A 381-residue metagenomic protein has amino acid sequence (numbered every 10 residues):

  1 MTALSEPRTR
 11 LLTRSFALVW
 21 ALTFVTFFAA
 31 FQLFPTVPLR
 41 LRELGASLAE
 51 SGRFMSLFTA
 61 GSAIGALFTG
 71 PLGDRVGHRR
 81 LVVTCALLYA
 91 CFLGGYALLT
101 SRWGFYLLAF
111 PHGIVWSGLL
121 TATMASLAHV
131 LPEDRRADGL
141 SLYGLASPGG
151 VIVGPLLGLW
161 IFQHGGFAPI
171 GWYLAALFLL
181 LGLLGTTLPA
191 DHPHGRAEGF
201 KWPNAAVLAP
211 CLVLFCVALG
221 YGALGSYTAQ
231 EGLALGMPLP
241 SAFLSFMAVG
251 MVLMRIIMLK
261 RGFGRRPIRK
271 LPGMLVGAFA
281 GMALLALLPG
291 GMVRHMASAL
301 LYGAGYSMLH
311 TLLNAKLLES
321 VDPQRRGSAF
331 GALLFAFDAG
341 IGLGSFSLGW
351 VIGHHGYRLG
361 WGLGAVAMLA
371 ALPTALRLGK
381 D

Functional and structural regions predicted by a protein language model:
R14-L44, L48-G52, Y221-E231: Helix-loop boundary and gating motifs at the non-cytosolic
T59-L67, V151-I152, M251-I256, G342: Residue-level signature of mid-helix packing/kink "hotspots" within the transmembrane helices of 12-pass Major
I64-Y96: Conserved MFS/SLC helix-loop-helix module at the cytosolic interface between two early adjacent transmembrane helices
A66-G77, M254-P267: Helix-to-loop junctions at the C-terminal end of transmembrane segments in multipass secondary transporters
L81-G94, R269-A283: Structural signature of the two symmetry-related core transmembrane helices
W103-P111, V293-L301: Paired small-residue
F110-A146: Cytoplasmic helix-loop-helix junction between adjacent transmembrane helices in 12-TM secondary transporters
A175-P193, T374-L378: C-terminal membrane-cytosol helix-exit motif in multi-pass small-molecule transporters
